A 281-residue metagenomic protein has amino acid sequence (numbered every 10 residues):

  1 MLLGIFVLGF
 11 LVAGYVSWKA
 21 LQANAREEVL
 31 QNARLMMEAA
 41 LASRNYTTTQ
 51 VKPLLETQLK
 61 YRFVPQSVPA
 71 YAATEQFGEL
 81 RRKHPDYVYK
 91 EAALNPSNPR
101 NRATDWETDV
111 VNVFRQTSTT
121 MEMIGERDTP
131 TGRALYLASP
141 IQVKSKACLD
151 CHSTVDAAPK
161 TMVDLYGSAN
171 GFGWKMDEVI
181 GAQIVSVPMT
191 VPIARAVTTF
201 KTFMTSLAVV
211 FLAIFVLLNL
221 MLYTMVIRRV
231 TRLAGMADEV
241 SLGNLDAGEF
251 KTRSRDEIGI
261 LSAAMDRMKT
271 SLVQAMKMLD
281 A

Functional and structural regions predicted by a protein language model:
M1-K19, T205-S206: Extreme N-terminal signal-anchor transmembrane helix of membrane signaling/transducer proteins, especially in bacteria
G14-K19, V210-I227: Cytosolic-side ends of inner-membrane transmembrane helices, especially those that anchor bacterial signal-transduction
V16-L41: Juxtamembrane membrane-water interface segments immediately C-terminal to a transmembrane helix
A39-N45, T49-V143: Extracytoplasmic ligand-binding sensor domains of the Cache superfamily
L137, S153-D156, D177-I193: Short, hydrophobic beta-strand elements of compact beta-sandwich sensory domains
K144-D156, T161-G167: The canonical Cys-X-X-Cys-His
P159-G173, M189-S206: Membrane-interface helix-start motif
R228-V240, A247-T270, A275-M276: HAMP signal relay modules and closely related sensory coiled-coil linkers that couple transmembrane inputs to cytosolic
